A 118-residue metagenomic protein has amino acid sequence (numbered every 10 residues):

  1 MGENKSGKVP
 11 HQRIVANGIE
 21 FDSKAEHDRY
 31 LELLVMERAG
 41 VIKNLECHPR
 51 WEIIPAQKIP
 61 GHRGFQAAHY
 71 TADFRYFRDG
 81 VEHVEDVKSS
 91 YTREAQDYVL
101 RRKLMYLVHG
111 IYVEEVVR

Functional and structural regions predicted by a protein language model:
M1-R118: Electrostatic, structured charged patches in enzyme active sites and in nucleic-acid/phosphate-binding
